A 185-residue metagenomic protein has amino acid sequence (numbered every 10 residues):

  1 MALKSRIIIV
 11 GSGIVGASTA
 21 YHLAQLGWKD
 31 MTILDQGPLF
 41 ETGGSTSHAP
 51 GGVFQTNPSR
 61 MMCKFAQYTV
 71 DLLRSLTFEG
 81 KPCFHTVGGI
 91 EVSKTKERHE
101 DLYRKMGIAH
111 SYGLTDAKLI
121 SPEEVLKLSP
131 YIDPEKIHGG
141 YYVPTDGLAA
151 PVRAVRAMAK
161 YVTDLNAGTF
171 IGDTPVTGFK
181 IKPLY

Functional and structural regions predicted by a protein language model:
L3-T32: N-terminal Rossmann-like FAD-binding beta1-loop-alpha1 element of flavoenzymes
A24-T46: Glycine-rich FAD pyrophosphate-binding loop
G37-L39, V125, M158: Short beta-to-alpha linker loops that shape the active-site pocket of alpha/beta-hydrolase fold enzymes
G43-P50, P130-D133: Short, flexible, mixed-charge acidic loops at enzyme active sites
P50-L128: Dinucleotide-binding Rossmann-like beta1-alpha1 core, especially the glycine-rich loop that anchors the ADP
Y141-Y185: Helical element adjacent to the flavin cofactor pocket in flavoenzyme catalytic cores
